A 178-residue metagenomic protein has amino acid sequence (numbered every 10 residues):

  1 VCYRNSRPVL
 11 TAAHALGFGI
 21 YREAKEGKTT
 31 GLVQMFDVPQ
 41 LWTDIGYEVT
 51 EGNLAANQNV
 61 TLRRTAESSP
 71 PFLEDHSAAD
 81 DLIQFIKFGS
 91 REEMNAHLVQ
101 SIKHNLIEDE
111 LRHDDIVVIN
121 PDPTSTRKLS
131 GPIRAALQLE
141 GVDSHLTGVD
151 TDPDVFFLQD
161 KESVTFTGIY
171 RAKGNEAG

Functional and structural regions predicted by a protein language model:
V1-A12, L16-L32, W42, E48 (+2 more regions): Core RecA-like ATPase module of SF1/SF2 helicases and allied nucleic-acid translocases
